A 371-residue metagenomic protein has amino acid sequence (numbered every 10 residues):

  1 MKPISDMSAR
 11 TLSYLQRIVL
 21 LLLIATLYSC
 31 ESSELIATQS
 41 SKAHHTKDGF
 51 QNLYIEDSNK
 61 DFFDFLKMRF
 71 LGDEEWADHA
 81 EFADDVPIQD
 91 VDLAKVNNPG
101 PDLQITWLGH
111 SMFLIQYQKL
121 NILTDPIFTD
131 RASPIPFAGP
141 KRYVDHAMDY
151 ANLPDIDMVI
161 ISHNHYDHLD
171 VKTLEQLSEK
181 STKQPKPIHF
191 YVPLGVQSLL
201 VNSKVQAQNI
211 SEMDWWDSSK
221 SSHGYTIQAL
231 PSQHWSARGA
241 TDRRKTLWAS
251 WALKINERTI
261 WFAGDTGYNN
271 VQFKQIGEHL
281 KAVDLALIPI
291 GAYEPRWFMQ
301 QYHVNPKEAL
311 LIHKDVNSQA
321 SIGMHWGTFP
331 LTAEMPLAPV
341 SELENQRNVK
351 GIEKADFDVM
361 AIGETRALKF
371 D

Functional and structural regions predicted by a protein language model:
I4-I18: Bacterial N-terminal signal peptides that target proteins for export
I18-L27: Bacterial N-terminal signal peptides
C30-K141, H146-N152, K254-G264, D284-I288: Metallo-beta-lactamase
E31-D57, D149-Y150, M158, H165 (+4 more regions): Cap/insert and terminal regions of metallo-dependent hydrolase folds
H79-G100, T182, P193-R258, E342-E364 (+1 more regions): Metallo-beta-lactamase
L114-Q116, K220-D284, Q300, V304-E308: Catalytic core of the metallo-beta-lactamase
F128-D145, W235-D242, E294-H303: Acidic/histidine-rich helix-loop elements that form or flank divalent-metal/phosphate-binding sites at the catalytic
F137-Y191, N209, K281-L287: Active-site metal-binding motif and surrounding structural segment of the metallo-beta-lactamase
